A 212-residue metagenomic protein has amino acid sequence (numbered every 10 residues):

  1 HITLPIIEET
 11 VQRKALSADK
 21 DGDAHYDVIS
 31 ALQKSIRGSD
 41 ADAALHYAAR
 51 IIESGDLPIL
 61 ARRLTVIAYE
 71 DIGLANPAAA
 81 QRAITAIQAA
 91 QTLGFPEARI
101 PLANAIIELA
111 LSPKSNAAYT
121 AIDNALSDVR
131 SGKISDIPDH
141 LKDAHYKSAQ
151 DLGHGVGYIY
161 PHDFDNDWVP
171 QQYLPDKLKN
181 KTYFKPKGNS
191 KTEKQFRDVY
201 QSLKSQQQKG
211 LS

Functional and structural regions predicted by a protein language model:
H1-T3: Terminal amphipathic helices with adjacent charged low-complexity linkers/tails
P5-R50, R62: Conserved helicase/translocase motor-coupling segment
G38-W168, L174-S212: Terminal-proximal interaction/regulatory segments of ATP-powered molecular machines
